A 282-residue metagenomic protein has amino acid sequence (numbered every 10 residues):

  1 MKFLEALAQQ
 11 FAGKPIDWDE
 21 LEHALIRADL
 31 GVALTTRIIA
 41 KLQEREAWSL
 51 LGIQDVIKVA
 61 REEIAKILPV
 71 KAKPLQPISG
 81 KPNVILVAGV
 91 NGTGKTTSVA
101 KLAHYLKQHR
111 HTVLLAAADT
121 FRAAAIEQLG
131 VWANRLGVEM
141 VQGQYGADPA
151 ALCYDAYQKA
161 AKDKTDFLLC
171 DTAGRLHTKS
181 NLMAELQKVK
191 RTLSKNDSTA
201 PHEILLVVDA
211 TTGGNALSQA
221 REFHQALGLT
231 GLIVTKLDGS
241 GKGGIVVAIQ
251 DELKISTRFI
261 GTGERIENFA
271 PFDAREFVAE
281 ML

Functional and structural regions predicted by a protein language model:
K2-A118, A125-C170: Primarily NTPase-proximal linker/entry elements flanking Walker-type ATP/GTP-binding cores
V32-L34, R122, D238, I266: Short hydrophobic/aromatic residue motifs in ordered secondary structure
A88-G89, D171, V207, G261: Short beta-strand segments
F121, A173, T211: Adenine-nucleotide cofactor-binding loop residues
Q128, D148-K162, H177-L282: Conserved catalytic-core segment of NTP-binding enzymes
C170-L176: Short, flexible active-site loops
